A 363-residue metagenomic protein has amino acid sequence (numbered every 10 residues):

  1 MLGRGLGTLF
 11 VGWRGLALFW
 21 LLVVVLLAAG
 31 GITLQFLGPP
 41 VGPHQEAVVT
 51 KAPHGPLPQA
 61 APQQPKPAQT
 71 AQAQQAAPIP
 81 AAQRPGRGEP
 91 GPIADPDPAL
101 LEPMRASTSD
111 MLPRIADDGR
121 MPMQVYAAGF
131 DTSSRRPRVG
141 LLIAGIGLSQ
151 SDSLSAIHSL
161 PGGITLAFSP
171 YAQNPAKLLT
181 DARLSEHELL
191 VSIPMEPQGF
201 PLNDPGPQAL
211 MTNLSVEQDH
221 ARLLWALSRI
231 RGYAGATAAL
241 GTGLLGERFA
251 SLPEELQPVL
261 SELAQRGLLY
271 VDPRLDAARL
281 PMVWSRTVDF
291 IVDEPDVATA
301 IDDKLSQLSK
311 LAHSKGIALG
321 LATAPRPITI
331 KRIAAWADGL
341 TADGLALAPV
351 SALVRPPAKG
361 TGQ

Functional and structural regions predicted by a protein language model:
L6-F36: Membrane interfacial helix-start segments of signal peptides and signal-anchor transmembrane helices
T33-D117: Juxtamembrane proline-rich low-complexity "stalk" or linker regions positioned immediately after a signal peptide
R120-P205: Active-site beta->alpha N-cap acidic-glycine motif
V139-I143, G162-F168, L189-I193, A234-T237 (+4 more regions): Hydrophobic faces of well-ordered beta-strands that scaffold small-molecule active sites in alpha/beta enzyme cores
I146-L148, Y171-N174, M195-G199, G241-G246 (+3 more regions): Solvent-exposed loop/turn segments at secondary-structure junctions within structured extracellular/periplasmic domains
P175, L184-S185, D204-L227: Catalytic-core regions of hydrolytic enzymes
N213-T299, A324-A334, L340: Catalytic domains of cell-wall/extracellular-matrix polysaccharide-remodeling enzymes, centered on de-N-acetylation
V288-Q363: C-terminal active-site rim and adjoining tail of enzyme catalytic domains
